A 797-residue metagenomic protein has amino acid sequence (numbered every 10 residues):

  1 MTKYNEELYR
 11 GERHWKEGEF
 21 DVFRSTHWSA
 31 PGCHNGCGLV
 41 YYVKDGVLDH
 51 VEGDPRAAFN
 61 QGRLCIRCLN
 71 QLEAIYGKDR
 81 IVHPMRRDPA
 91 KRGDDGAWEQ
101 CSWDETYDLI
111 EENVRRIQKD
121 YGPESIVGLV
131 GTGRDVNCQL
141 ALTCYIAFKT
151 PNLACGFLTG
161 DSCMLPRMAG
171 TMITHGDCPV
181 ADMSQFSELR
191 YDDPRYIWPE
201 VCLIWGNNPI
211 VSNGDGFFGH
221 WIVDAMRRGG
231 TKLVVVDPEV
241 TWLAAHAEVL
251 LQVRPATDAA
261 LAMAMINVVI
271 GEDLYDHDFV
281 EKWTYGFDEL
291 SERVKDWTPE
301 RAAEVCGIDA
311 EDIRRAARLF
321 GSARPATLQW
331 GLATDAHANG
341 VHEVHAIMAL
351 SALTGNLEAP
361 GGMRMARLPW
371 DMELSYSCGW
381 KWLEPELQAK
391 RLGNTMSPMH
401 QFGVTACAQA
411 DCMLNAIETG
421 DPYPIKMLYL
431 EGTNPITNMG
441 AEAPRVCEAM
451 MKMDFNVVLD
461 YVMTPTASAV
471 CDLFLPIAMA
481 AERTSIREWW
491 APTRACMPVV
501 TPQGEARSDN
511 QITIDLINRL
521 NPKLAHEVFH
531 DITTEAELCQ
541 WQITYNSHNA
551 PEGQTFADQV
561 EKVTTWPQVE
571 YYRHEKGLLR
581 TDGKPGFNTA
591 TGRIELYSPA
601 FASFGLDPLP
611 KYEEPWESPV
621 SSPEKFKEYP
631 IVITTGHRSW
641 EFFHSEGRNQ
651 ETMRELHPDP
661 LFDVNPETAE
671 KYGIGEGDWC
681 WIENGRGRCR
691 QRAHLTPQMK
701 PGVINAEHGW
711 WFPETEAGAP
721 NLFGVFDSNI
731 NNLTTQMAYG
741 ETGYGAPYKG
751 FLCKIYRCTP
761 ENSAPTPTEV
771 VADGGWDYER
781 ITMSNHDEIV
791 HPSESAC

Functional and structural regions predicted by a protein language model:
M1-E272, D309, M399, K426 (+5 more regions): N-terminal export/assembly segments and adjacent metallocofactor-ligating motifs of anaerobic energy-metabolism
R87-E105, E272-A310, V500-E595, I633 (+4 more regions): N-terminal leader/propeptide and maturation segments of large enzyme subunits in energy/redox metabolism and hydrolases
E99-C101, P492, Q503-R507, Y597 (+2 more regions): Short beta-strand-centered segments at strand-helix junctions
Y121-S125, Y275-V280, T327, E358-M365 (+1 more regions): Flexible, glycine/charged-enriched surface loops at secondary-structure junctions
L140-T231, A259-M263, A352-A469, A478-I486 (+2 more regions): Extended redox/cofactor-interaction regions of prokaryotic respiratory oxidoreductases
A245-V253, P476, A491-Q503: Short beta-alpha connecting loops at secondary-structure transitions that line or flank enzyme active sites
M265, Y285-Q409: Active-site phosphate/pyrophosphate-binding segments
K452-F455, M463-S485, W489-P498, L516-I517 (+1 more regions): C-terminal, active-site-flanking charged/polar segments
